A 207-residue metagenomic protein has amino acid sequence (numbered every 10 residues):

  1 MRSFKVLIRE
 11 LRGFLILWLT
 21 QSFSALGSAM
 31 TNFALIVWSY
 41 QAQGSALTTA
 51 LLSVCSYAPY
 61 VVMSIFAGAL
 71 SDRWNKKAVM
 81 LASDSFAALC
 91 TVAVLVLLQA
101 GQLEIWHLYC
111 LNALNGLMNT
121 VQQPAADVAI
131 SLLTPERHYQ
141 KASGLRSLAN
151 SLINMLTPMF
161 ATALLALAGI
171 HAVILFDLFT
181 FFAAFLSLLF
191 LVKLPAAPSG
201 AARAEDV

Functional and structural regions predicted by a protein language model:
M1-V207: Alpha-helical transmembrane-bundle signature of multi-pass membrane transport and export proteins
